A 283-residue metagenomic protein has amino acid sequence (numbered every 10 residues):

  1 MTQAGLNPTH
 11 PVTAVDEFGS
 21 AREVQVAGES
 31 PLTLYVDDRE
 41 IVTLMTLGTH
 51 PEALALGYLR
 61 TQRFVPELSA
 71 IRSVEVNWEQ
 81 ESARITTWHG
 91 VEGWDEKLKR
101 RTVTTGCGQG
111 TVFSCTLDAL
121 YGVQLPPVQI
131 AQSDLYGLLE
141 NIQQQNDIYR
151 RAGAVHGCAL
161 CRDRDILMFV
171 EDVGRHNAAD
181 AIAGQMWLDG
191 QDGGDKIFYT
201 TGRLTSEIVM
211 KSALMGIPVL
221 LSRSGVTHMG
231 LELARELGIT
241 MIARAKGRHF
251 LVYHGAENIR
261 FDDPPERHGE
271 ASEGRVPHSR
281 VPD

Functional and structural regions predicted by a protein language model:
M1-G157, C161-R162, L167-F169, D283: Intrinsically disordered, low-complexity regions enriched in acidic/Ser/Thr/Pro/Gln residues
H89-R101, N146, V170-N177, L214-S224 (+1 more regions): Short, Lys/Arg-enriched charge-dense amphipathic segments
C115-V123, T240-L251, E270-E273: Short secondary-structure transition/capping segments
Q143-Q145, A152-G193, D262-R267: N-terminal-biased segments
R175-P264: Feature captures the catalytic cores and cofactor-binding loops of soluble hydro-lyases/lyases that act on carboxylate
P264-P282: Intrinsically disordered, low-complexity terminal tails and inter-domain linkers enriched for S/T/G/P/D/E
